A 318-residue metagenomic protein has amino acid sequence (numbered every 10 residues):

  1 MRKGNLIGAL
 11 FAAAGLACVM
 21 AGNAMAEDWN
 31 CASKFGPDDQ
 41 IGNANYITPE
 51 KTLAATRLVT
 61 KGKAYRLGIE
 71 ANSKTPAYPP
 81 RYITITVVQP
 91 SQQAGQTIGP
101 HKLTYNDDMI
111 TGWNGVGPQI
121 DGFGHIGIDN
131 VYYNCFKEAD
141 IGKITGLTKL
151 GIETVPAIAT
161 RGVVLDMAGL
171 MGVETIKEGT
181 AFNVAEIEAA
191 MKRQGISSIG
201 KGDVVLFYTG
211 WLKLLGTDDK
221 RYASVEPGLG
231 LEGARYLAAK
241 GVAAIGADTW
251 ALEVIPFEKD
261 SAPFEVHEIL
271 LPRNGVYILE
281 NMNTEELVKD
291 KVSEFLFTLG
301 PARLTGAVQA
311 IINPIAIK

Functional and structural regions predicted by a protein language model:
M1-G8: N-terminal secretory signal peptides that target proteins for export/translocation
G8-V19: Bacterial N-terminal signal peptides
M25-K318: Active-/binding-site microenvironments in catalytic and ligand-binding cores
